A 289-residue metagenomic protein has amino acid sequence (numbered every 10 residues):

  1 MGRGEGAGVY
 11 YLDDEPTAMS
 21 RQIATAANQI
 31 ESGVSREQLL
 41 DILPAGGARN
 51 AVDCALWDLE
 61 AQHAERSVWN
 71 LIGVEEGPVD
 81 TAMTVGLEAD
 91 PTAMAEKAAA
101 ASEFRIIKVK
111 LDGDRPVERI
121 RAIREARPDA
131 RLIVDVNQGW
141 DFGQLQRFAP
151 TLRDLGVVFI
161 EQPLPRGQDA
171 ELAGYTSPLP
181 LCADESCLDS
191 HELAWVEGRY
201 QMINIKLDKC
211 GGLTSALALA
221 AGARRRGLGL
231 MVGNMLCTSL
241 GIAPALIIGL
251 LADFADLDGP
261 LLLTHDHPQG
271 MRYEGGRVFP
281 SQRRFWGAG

Functional and structural regions predicted by a protein language model:
M1-L132, G139-Q146, P150-D154, Q269-G289: N-terminal capping/lid subdomain adjacent to the active-site entrance of alpha/beta enzymes
R36, V68-L71, F159-P163, N234-M235: Flexible, glycine/charged-enriched surface loops at secondary-structure junctions
V52, E65, I107, D135 (+5 more regions): Conserved, mostly hydrophobic/aromatic
T84-G86, R105-R115, R131-G139, L155-Q168 (+2 more regions): Catalytic beta/alpha-barrel core
D90-P91, D112-P128, W140-L145, L164-T176 (+2 more regions): Active-site-adjacent beta->alpha loops and helix N-cap segments on the catalytic face of soluble alpha/beta enzymes
P128, V157, L228: Short phosphate-binding/catalytic loops that engage adenosine nucleotides
G167-D258: Catalytic alpha/beta core domains of metabolic enzymes, predominantly
G233-G289: Flexible C-terminal active-site loop/helix
